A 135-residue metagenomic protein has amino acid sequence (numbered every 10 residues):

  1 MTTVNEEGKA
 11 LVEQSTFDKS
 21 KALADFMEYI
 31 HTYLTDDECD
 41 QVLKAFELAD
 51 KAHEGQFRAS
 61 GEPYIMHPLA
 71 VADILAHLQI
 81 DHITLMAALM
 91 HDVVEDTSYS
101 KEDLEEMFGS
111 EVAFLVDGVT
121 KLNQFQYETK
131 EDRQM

Functional and structural regions predicted by a protein language model:
M1-M135: Active-site helical microenvironments for divalent-metal-assisted chemistry
